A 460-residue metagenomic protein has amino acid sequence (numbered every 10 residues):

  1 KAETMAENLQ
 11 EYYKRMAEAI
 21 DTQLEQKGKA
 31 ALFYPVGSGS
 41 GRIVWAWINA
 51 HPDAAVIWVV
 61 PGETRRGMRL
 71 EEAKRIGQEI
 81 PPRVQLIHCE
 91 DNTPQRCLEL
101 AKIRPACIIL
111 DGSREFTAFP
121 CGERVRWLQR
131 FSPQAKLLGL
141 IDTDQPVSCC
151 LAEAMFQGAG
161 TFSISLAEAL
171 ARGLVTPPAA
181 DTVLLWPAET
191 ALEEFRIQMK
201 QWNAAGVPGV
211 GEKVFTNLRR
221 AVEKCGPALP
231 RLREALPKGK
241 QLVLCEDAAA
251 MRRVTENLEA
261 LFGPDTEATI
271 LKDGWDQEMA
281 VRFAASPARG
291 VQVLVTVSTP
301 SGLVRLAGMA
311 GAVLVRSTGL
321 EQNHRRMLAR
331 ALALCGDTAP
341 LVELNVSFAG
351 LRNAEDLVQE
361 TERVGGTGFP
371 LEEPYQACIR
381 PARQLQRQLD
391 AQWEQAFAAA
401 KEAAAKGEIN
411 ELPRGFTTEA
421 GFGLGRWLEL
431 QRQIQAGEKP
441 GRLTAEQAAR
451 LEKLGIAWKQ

Functional and structural regions predicted by a protein language model:
M5-A30: Conserved pre-motif I regulatory segment
A6, C149-G239: Interdomain helical connector at the RecA1-RecA2 junction of SF1/SF2 helicase-like NTPases
Q26-V44: Walker A/P-loop
L32, V56-R66, V214-C225, A235-E256: Conserved strand-helix element at the start of the C-terminal RecA-like helicase core
E63-V84: Conserved helix-turn-beta segment of the N-terminal RecA-like "Helicase ATP-binding" lobe in SF1/SF2 helicases
A101-D144: SF2 helicase catalytic motif II
L271-T367: Conserved RecA-like P-loop NTPase helicase motor core
C378-Q460: IQ-motif-like calmodulin-binding regions
